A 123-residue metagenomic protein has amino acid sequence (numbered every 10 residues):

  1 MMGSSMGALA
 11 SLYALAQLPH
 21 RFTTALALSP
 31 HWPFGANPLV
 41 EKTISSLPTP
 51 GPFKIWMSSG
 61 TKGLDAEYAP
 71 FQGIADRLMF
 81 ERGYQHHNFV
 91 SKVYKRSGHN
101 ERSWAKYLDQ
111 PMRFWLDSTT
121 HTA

Functional and structural regions predicted by a protein language model:
M1-A123: Non-catalytic cap/lid and distal C-terminal segments of serine-dependent acyl enzymes
